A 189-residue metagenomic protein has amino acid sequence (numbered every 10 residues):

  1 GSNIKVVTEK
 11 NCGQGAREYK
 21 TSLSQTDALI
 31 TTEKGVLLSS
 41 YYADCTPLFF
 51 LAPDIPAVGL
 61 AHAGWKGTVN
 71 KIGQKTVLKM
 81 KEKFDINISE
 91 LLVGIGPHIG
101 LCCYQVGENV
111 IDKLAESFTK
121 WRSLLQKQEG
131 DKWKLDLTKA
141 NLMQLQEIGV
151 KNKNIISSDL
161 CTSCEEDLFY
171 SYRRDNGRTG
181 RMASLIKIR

Functional and structural regions predicted by a protein language model:
G1-R189: Active-site microenvironment for binding and transforming phosphate-containing groups
